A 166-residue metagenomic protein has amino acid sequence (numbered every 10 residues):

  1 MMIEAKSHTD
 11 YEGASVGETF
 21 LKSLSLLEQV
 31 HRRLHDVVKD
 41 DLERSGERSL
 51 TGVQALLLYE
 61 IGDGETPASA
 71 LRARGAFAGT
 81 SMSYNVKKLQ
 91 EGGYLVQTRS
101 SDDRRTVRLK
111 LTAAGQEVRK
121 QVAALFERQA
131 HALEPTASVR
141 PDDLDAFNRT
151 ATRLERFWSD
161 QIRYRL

Functional and structural regions predicted by a protein language model:
M1-S49: N-terminal leader segment of winged-helix/HTH proteins
M1-V16, V139-L166: C-terminal regulatory/oligomerization modules of transcriptional regulators
I3-K6, K87-A146: Charged, amphipathic alpha-helical coiled-coil/dimerization segments
K22-S25, L56, D145: Active-site phosphate/pyrophosphate-handling residues
L27-V30, L34-D41, G75, V118-A137 (+2 more regions): Alpha-helical linker/hinge and terminal dimerization helices associated with HTH transcriptional regulators
D36-S81: N-terminal helix-turn-helix DNA-binding core of bacterial DNA-binding proteins
Y84: DNA-binding alpha-helical recognition surfaces that contact promoter or target DNA
